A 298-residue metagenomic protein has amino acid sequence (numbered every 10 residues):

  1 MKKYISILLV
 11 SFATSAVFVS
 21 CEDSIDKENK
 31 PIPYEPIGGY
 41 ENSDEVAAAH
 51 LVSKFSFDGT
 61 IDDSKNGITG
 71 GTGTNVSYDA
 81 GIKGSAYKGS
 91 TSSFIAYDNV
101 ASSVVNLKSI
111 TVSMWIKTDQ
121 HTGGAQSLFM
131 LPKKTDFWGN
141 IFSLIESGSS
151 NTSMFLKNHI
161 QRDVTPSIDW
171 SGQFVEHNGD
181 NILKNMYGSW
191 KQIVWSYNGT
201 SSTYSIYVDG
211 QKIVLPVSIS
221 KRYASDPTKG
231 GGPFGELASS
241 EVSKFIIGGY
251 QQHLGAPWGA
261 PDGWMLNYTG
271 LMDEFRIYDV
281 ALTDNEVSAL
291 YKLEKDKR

Functional and structural regions predicted by a protein language model:
M1-Y4: Positively charged n-region of N-terminal signal peptides that target proteins for export
S6-S11: Sec-dependent N-terminal signal peptides
F12-A13, V217: Generic low-complexity, intrinsically disordered sequence content enriched in small uncharged/hydrophobic residues
A16-S20: C-terminal motif of bacterial Sec signal peptides marking the signal peptidase cleavage site
E22-T69, I82-R298: Extracellular glycan-associated modules
T74-V76, A80: Small-residue (G/S/T/A) turn/hinge positions that recur once per unit in extracellular repeat modules
